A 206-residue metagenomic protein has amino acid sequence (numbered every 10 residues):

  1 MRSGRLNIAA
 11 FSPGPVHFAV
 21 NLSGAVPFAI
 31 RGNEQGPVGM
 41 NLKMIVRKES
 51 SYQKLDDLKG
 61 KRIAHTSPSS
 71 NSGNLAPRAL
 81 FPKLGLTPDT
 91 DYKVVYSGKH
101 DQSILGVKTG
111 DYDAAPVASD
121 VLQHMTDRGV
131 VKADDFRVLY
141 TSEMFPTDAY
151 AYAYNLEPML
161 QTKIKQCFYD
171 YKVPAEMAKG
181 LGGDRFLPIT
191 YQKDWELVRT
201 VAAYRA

Functional and structural regions predicted by a protein language model:
M1-R2, L58, V107-K108, Y150: Hydrophobic residues within well-ordered alpha-helices
M1-S51: Short, glycine-/small- and polar/acidic-enriched structural segments that line small-molecule recognition paths
A10-S23, P82-K83, K108, D113-A133: A ligand-binding cleft/hinge motif common to bilobed small-molecule-binding domains
G14, V38-I104, Y112-A114, D120: Bilobed "Venus flytrap"/periplasmic-binding protein-like clamshell domains and structurally analogous long
G14-F18, D57, A76, Q102 (+6 more regions): Extracytoplasmic/secreted proteins, especially bacterial periplasmic and envelope-associated proteins
V26-P37, Y92-K93, T126-M144: Short beta-strand->loop
V38-M44, F136, P146-Y152: Small-molecule pocket liners
F145-T147, A151-A206: An extracytoplasmic/periplasmic, membrane-proximal ligand-sensing/linker region
